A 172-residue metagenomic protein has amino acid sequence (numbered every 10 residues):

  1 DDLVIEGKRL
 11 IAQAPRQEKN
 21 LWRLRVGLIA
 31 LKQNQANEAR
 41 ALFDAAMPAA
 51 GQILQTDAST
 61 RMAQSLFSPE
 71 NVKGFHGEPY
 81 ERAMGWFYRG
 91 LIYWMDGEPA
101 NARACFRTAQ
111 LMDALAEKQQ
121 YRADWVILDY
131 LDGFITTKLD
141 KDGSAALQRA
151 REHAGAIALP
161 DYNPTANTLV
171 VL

Functional and structural regions predicted by a protein language model:
D1-R25, Q33, A41: N-terminal leader/linker segments that initiate helical-solenoid repeat arrays
G7-A12, A45-Q55, T108-E117, R151-A158: Amphipathic alpha-helical segments of tetratricopeptide repeats
P15, K32-Q35, L54, G97 (+2 more regions): Short coil/turn linking the two alpha-helices of tandem helical-hairpin repeats
Q17-E18, P79-Y80, Y121-D124: Residue signature of alpha-solenoid helical repeat architecture, marking inter-repeat boundaries and helix-start
R25, I29-K32, E81-Y88, M95 (+2 more regions): "A position-specific structural signal for the A-helix of alpha-solenoid helical repeats
T56-G74, P79-E81: Signal peptide-directed extracytoplasmic domains
R122-L172: Extracytoplasmic/secretory-pathway proteins
